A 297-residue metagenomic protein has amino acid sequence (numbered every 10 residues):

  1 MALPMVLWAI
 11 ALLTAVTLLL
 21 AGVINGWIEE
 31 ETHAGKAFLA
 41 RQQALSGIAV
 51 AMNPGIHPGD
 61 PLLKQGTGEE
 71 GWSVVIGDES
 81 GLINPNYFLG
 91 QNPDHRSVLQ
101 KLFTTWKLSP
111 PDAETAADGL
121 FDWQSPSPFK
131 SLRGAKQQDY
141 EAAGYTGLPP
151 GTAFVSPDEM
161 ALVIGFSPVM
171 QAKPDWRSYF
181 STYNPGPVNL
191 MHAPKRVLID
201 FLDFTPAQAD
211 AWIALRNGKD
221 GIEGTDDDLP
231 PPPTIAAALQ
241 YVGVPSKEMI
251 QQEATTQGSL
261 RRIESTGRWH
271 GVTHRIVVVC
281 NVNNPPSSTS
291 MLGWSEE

Functional and structural regions predicted by a protein language model:
M1-E297: Compositionally biased linear targeting/interaction segments
